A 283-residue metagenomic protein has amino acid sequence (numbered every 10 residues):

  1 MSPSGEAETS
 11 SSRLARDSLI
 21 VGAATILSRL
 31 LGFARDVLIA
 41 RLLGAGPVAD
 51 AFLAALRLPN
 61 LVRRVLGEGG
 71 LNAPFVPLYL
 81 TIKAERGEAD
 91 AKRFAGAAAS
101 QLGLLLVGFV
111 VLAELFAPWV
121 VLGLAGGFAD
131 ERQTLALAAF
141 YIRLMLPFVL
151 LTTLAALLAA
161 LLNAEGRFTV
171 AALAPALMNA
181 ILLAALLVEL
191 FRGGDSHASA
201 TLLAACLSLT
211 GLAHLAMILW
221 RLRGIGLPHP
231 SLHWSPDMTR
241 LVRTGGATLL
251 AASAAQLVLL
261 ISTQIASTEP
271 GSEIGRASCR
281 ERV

Functional and structural regions predicted by a protein language model:
M1-R282: Membrane-embedded alpha-helical bundles of multi-pass transporters/translocases, especially carrier/permease families
